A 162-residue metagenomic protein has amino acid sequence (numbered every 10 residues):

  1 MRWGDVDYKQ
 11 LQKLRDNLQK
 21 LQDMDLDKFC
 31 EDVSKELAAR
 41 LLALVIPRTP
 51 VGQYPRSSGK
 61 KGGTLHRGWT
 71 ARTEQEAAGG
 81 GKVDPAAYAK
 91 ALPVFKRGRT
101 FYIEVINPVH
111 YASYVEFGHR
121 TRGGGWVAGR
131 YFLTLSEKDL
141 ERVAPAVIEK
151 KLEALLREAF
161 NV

Functional and structural regions predicted by a protein language model:
M1-V162: Short, Lys/Arg-rich flexible segments
